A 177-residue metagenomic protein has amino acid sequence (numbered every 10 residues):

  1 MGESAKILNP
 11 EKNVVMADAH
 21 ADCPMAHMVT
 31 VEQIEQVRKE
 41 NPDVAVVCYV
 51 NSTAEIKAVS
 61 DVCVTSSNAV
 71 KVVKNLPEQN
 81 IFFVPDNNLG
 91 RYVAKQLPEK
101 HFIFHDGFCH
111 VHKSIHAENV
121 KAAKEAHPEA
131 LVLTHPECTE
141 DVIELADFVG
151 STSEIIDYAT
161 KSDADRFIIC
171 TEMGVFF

Functional and structural regions predicted by a protein language model:
M1-F177: Active-site loop-to-helix "anion-binding N-cap" substructures in soluble metabolic enzymes
